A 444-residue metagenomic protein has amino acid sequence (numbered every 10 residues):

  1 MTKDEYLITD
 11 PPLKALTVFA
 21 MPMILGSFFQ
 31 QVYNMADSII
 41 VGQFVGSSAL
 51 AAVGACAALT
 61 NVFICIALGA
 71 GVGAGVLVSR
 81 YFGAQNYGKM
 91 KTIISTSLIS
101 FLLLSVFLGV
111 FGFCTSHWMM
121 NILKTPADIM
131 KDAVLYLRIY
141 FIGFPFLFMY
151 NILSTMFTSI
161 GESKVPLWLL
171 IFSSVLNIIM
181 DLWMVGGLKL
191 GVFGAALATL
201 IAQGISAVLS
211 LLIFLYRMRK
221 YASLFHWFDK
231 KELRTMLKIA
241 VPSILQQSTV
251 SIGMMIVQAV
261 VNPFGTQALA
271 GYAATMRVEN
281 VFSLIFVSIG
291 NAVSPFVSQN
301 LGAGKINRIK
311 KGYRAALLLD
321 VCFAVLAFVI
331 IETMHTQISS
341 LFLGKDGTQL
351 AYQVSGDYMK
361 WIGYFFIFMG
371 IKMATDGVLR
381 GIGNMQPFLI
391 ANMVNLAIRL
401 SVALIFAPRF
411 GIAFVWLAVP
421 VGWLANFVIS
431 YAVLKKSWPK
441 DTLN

Functional and structural regions predicted by a protein language model:
M1-A20, V78-G143, G187-V241, V297-Y364 (+1 more regions): Short alpha-helical transmembrane segments in multi-pass integral membrane proteins
L7-F44, A58-G73, L77, L102-G109 (+5 more regions): N-terminal transmembrane alpha-helices
V18, V41-N61, A127-D132, V192-F193 (+5 more regions): Interfacial/gating helices of multi-pass transporter permease domains
V18-D37, I139, S173, A202-S206 (+3 more regions): Transmembrane helical elements of multi-pass membrane transporters/channels
F28, V32-L50, M120-A127, W183-L190 (+5 more regions): Helix-terminus/linker motif at the lipid-water interface of multi-pass membrane proteins
L50-V110, L147-P166, G271-H335, M369-G383 (+1 more regions): Small-residue-rich hydrophobic transmembrane alpha-helices
V62-C65, N177-D181, S206-L211, V281-L284 (+3 more regions): Hydrophobic transmembrane alpha-helices of multi-pass small-molecule transporters
G71, Y140-T158, P166-S174, A195-V208 (+4 more regions): Short runs within selected transmembrane alpha-helices of multi-pass transporters and secretion channels
